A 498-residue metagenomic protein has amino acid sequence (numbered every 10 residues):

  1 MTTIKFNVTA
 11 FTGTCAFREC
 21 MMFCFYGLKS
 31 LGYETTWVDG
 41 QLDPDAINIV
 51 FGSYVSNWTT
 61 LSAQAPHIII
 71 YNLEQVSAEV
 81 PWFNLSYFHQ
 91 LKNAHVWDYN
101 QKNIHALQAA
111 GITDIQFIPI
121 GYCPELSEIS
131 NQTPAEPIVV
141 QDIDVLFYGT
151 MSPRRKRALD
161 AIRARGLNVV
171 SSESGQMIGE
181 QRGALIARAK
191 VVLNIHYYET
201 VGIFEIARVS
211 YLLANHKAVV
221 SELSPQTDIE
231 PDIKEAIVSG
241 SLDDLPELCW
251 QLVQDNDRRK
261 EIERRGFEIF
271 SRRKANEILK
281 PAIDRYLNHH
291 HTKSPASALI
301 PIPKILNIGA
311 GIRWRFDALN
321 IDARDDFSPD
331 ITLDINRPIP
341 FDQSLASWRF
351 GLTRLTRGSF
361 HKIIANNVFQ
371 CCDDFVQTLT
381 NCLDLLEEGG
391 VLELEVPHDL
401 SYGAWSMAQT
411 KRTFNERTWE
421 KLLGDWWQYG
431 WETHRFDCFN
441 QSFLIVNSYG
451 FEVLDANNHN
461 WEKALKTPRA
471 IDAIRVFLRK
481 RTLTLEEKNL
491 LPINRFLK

Functional and structural regions predicted by a protein language model:
T2-I47, F51-A63, I69-K234, V238 (+2 more regions): Nucleotide-sugar donor-binding catalytic core of glycosyltransferases
P81-W82, P231-I233, T332, G403-M407: Short acidic, glycine/proline-rich loop/turn micro-motifs
L85-S86, T133-A135, S347, K488-K498: Short intrinsically disordered coil segments
S241-R258: C-terminal "capping" alpha-helix adjacent to the active site of nucleotide-linked donor transferases in cell-envelope
V253-N288: A charged, aromatic-enriched C-terminal amphipathic alpha-helix characteristic of glycosyltransferases across folds
G266, P303-L400: Conserved SAM-binding loop
S297-A298, I302-G311, L454-N457: Core dinuclear metal-dependent hydrolase active-site scaffold
D373-Q377, N381, E387, V391-K498: S-adenosyl-L-methionine-dependent methyltransferase catalytic module, highlighting the catalytic core
